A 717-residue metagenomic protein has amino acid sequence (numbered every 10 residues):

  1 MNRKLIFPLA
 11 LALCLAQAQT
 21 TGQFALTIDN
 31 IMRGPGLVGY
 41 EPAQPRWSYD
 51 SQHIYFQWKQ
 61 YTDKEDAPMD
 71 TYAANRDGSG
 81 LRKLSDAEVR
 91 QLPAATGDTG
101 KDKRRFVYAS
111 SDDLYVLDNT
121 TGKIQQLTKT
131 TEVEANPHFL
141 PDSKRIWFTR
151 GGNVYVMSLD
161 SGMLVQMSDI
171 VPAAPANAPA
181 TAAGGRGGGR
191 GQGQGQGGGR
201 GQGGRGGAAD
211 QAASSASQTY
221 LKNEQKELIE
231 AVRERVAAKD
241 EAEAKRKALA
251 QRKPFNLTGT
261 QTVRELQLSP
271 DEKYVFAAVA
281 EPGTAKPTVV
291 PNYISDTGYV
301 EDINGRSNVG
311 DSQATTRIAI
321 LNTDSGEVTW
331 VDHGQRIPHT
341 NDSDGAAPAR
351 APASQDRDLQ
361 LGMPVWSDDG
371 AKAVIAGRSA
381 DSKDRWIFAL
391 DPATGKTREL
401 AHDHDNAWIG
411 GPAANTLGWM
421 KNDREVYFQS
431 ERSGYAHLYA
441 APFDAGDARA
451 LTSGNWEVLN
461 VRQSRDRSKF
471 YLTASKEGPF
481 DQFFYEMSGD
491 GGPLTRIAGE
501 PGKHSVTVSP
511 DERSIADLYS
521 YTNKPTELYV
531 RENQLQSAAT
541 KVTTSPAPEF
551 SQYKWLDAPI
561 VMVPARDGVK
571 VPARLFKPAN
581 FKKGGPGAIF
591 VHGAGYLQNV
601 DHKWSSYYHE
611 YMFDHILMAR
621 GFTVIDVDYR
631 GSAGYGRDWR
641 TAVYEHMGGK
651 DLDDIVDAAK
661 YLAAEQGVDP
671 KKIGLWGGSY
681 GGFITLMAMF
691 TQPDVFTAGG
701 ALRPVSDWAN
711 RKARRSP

Functional and structural regions predicted by a protein language model:
M1-L5: Positively charged n-region of N-terminal signal peptides that target proteins for export
F7-P8, A12-S514, S520-R531, L535-S537 (+1 more regions): Beta-propeller folds
H333, G370, A376, R467 (+2 more regions): Serine-hydrolase catalytic core recognition
